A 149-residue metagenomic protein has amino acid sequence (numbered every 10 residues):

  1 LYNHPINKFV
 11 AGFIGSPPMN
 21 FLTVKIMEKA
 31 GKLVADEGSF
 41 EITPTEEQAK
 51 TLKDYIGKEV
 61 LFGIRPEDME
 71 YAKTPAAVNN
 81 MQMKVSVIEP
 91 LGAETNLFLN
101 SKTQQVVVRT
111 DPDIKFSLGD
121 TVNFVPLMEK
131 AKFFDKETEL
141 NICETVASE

Functional and structural regions predicted by a protein language model:
Y2: Active-site catalytic microenvironments in core metabolic enzymes, especially phosphate/sugar-handling
I6-V60, E70-K84, L99-T110, I114-K115 (+1 more regions): ATPase nucleotide-binding modules
E28-K32, I88-E94, K136: Short, conserved beta-turn/loop elements at beta-strand boundaries and strand-helix junctions
E59-F62, G119-M128: A short, hydrophobic beta-strand micro-motif
I64-R65, G92: DNA-recognition element of transcription regulators
P66-M69, V87, L127-K132: Short, charged beta-turn/beta-strand-edge "cap" motif at the junction between a beta-strand and an adjacent loop
N80, M128, K136: Short, acidic, Ser/Thr-enriched surface-loop or helix-capping motifs
A131-S148: OB-fold/S1-family single-stranded nucleic acid-binding modules
